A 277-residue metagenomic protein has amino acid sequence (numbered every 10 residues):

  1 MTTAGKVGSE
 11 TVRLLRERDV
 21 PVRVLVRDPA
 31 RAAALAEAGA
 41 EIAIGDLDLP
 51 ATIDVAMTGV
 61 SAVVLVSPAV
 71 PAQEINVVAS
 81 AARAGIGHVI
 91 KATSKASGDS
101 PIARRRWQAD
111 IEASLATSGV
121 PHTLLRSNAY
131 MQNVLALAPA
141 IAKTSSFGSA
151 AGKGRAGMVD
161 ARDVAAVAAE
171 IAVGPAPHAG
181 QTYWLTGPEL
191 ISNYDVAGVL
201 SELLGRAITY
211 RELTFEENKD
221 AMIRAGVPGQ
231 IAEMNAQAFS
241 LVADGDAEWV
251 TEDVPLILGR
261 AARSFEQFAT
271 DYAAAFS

Functional and structural regions predicted by a protein language model:
M1-E37, D48-A51, V55-A62, S67-H88 (+5 more regions): Oxidoreductase cofactor-interface core, primarily capturing Rossmann-like NAD(P)-dependent enzymes
E41-I44: Conserved SAM-binding strand-loop segment of SAM-dependent methyltransferases
E216-S277: A hydrophobic C-terminal alpha-helical subdomain
